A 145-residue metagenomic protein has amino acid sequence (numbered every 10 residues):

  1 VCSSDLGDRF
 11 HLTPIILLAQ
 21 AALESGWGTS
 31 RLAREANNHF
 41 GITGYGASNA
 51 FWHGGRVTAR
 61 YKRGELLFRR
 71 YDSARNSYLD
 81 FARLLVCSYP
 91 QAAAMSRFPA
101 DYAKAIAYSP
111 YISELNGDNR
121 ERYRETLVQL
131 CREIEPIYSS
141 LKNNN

Functional and structural regions predicted by a protein language model:
V1-N145: Catalytic cores of secreted/periplasmic lytic hydrolases that degrade extracellular macromolecules
